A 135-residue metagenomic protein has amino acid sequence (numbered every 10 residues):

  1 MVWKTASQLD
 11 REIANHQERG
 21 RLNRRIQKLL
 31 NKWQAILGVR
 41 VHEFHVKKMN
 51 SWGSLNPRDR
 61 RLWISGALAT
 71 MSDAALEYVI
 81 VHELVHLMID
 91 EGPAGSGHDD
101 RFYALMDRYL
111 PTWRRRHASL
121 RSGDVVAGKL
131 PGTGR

Functional and structural regions predicted by a protein language model:
M1-Y78, L87-R135: Active-site-proximal or metal-binding-adjacent scaffold patches in catalytic folds
E83: Walker B catalytic acidic pair
